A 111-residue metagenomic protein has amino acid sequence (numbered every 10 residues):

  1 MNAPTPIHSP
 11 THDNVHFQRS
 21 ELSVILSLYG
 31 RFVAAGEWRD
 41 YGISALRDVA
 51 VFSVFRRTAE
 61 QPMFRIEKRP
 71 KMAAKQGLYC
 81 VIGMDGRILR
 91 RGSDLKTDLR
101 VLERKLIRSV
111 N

Functional and structural regions predicted by a protein language model:
N2-A3, R65-G86: Short aromatic-glycine-(Arg/Gly/Cys) micro-motifs in beta-strand/loop hairpins
N2-V51: Negatively charged, low-complexity tracts enriched in Asp/Glu with abundant Ser/Thr
P6, T11-N14, R100-N111: Short, charged, intrinsically disordered terminal tails
S9, L46, R56-T58, G83: Acidic surface patches and DE-rich sequence motifs
R47-A50, R57-P62, M72: Short, charged/polar surface micro-motifs in flexible loops or helix N-caps
V51-S53, C80: General beta-strand recognition
S53-V54, E67: Short, hydrophobic/aromatic-rich beta-strand segments within well-structured domains
C80-S109: Mixed-charge, glycine-accented linear interaction segment located at domain edges/termini
